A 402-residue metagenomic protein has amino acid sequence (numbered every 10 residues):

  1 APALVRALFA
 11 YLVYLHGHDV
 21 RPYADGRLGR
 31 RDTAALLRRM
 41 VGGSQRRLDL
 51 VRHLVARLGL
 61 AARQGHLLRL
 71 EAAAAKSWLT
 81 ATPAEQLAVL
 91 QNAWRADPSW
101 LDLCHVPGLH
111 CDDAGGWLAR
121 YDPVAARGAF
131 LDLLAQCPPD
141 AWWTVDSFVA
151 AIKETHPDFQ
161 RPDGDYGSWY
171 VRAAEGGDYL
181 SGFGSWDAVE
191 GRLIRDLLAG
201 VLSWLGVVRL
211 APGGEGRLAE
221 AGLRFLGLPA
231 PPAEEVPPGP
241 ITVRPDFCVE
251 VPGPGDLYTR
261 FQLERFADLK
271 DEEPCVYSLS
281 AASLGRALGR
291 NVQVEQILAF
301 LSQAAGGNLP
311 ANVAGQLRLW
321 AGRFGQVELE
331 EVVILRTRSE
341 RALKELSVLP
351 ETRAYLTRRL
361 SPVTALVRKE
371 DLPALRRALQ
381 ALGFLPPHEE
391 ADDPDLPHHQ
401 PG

Functional and structural regions predicted by a protein language model:
A1-A56, A62-A96, L101: N-terminal membrane-targeting/anchoring modules of bacterial envelope and secretion proteins
P2-F9, L15, A88-G402: Extended alpha-helical interface modules used as scaffolds for assembling large macromolecular complexes
T33-A35, G42-A72, V124-L131, R192-G200 (+2 more regions): P-loop NTPase catalytic cores that bind/hydrolyze ATP
